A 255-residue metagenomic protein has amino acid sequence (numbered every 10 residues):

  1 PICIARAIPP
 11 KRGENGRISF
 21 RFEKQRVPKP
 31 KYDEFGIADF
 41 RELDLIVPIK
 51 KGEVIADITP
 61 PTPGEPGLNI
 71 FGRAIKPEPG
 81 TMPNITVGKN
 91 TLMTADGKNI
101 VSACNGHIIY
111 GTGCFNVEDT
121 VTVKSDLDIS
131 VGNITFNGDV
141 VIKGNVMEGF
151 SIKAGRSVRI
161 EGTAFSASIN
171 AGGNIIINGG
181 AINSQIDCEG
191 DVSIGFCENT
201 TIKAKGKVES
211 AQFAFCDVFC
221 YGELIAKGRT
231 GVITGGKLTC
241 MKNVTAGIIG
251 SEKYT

Functional and structural regions predicted by a protein language model:
P1-D126: Long, low-complexity, mixed-charge
H107-T255: Extended, compositionally simple hydrophobic/Ser/Thr-rich segments that build repetitive fibrous architectures
